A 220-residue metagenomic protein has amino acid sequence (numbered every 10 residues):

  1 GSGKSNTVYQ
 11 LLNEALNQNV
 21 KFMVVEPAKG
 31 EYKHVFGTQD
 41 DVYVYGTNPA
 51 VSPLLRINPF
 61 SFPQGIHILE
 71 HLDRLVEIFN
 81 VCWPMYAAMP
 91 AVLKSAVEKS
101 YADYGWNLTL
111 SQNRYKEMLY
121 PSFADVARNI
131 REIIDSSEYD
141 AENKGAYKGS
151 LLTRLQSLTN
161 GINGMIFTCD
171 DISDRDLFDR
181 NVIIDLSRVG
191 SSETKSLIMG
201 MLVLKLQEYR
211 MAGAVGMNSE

Functional and structural regions predicted by a protein language model:
G1: The conserved Walker
K4: Conserved lysine of the Walker
T7-E220: P-loop NTPase motor domains
